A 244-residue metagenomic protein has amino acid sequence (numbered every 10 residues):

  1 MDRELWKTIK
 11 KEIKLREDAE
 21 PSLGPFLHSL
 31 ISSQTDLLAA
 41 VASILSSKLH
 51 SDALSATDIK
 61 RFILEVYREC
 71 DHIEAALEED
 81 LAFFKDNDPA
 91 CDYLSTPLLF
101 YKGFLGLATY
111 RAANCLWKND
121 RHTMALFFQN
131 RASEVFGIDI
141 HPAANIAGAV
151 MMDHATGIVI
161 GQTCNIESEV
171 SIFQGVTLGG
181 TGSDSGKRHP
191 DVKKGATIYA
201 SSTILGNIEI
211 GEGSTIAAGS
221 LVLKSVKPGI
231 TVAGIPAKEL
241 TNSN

Functional and structural regions predicted by a protein language model:
M1-R131: Terminal amphipathic alpha-helical/low-complexity segments used for targeting or macromolecular assembly
S133-L240: Structural signal for interior beta-strand "rungs" in well-ordered beta-sheet cores of soluble enzyme domains
N242-N244: Cytosolic juxtamembrane C-terminal amphipathic helix followed by a basic/polar low-complexity tail immediately after
